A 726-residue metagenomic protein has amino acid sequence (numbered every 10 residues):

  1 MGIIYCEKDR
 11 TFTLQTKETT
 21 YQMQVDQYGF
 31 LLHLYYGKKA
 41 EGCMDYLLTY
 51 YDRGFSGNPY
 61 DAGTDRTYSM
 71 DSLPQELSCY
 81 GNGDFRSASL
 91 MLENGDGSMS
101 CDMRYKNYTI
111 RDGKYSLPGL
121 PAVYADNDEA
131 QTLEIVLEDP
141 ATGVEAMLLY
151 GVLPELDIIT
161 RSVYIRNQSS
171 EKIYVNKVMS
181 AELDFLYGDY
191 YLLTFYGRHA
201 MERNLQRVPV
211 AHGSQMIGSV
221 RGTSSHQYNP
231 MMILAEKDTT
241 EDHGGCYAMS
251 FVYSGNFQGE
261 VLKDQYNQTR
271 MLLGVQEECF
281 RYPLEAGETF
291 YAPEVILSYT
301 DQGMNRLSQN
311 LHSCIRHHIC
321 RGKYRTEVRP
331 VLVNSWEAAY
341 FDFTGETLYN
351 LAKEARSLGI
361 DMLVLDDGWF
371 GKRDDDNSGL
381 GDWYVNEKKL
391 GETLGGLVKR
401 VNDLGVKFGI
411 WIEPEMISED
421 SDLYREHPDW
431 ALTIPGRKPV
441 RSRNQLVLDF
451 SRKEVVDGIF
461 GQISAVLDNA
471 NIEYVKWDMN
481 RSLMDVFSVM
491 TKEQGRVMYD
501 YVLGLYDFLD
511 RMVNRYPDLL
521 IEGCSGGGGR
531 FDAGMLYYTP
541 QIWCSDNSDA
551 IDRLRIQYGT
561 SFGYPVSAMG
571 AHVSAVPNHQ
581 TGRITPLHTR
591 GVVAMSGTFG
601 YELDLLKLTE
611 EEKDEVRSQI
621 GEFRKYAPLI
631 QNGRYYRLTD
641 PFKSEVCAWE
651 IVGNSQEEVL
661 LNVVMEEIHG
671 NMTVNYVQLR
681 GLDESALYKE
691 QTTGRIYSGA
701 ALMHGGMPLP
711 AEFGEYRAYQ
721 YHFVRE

Functional and structural regions predicted by a protein language model:
Y5, D9-L14, Y21, L31-L262 (+2 more regions): Polysaccharide-binding surfaces and accessory modules of carbohydrate-active proteins
E18, V163, G287, V333 (+6 more regions): Conserved, mostly hydrophobic/aromatic
S98-Y105, Y282-D301, R717-F723: Short Pro-Gly-centered flexible turn/kink motifs
E241, D640-D683: Carbohydrate-binding surface patches
Y324-G461, Y474: Aromatic-lined carbohydrate-binding/catalytic grooves of carbohydrate-active enzymes
G391-T393, E426-H427, A431-P586, T598 (+2 more regions): Active-site neighborhood of glycoside hydrolase catalytic domains
H588-R637: Catalytic cores of secreted or luminal carbohydrate-active enzymes
G699-E726: C-terminal beta-strand-rich structural cap/linker in extracellular carbohydrate-active enzymes
